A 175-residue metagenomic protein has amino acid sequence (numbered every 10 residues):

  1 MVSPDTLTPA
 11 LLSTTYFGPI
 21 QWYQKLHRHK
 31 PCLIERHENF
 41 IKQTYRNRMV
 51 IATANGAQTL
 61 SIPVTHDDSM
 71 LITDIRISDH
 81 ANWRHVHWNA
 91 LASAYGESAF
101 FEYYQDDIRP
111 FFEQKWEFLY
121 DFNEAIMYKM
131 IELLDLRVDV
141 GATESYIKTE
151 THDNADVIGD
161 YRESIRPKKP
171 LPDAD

Functional and structural regions predicted by a protein language model:
V2-D175: Residues lining hydrophobic/aromatic ligand-binding pockets adjacent to catalytic sites
